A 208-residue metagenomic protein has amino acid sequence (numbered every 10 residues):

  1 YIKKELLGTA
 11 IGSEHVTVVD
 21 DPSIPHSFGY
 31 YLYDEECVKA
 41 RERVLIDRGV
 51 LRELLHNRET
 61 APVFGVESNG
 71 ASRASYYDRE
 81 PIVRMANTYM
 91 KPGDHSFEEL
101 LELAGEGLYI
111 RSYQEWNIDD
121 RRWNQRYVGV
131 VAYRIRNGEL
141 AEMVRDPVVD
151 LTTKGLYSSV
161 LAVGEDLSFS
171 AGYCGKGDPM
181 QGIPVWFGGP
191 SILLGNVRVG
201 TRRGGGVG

Functional and structural regions predicted by a protein language model:
Y1-G208: N-terminal small-residue-enriched
